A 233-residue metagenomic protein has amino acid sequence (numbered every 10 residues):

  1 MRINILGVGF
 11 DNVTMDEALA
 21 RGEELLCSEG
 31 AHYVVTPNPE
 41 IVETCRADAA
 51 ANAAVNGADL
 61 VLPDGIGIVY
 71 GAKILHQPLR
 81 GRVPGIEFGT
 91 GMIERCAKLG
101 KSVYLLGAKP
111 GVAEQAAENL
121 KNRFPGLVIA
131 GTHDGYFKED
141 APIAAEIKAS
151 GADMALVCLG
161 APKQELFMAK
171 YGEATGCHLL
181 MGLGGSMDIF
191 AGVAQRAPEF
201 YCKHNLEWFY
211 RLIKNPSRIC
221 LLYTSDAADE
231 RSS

Functional and structural regions predicted by a protein language model:
M1-G81, I86: N-terminal nucleotide/polyanion-binding subdomain common to many enzyme families
N38-I41, L159-Q164, S186-M187: Short glycine-rich anion-binding loops that position phosphate/pyrophosphate groups of nucleotides and phosphorylated
A53-G57, E165-G185: A short, gly/pro- and small-residue-rich
A72-E146, S150: Conserved beta-alpha
K138, H178-Y210: Short, flexible loop segments at boundaries between secondary-structure elements
G151-L156, C177: Proline-aspartate-enriched helix->loop->beta-strand connector
Y223-S232: Conserved small/polar residues in nucleotide/adenosyl-binding loops
